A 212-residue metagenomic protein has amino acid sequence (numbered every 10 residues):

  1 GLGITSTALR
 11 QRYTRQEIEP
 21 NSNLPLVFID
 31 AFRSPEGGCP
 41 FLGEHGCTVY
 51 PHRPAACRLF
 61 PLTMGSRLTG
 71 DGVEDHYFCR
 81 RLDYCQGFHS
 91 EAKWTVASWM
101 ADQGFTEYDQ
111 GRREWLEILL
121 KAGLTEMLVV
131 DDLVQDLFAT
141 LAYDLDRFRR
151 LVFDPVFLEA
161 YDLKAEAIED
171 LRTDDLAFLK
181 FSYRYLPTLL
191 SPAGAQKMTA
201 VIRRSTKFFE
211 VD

Functional and structural regions predicted by a protein language model:
G1-D212: Short loop/turn segments that flank or connect secondary-structure elements
